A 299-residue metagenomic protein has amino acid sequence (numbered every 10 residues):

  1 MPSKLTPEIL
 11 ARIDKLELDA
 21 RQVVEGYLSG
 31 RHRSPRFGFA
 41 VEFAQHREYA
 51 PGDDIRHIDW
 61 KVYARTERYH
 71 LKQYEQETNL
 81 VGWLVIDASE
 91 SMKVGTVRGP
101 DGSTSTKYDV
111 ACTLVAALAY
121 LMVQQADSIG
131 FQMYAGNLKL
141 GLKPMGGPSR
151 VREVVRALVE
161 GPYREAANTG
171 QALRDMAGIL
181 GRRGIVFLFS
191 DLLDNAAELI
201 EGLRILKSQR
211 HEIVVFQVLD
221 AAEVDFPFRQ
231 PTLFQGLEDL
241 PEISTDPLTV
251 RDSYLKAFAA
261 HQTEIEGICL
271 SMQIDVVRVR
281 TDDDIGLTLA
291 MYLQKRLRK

Functional and structural regions predicted by a protein language model:
M1-G146, I185-F189, N195-A197, E201-I205 (+2 more regions): An amphipathic, basic-hydrophobic helix/alpha-beta surface used to engage anionic, phosphate-rich ligands or surfaces
M1-P35, V41, Q45, D54 (+2 more regions): Von Willebrand factor type A / integrin I
L80, K143-R150, R164, A257: A generic short alpha-helical patch detector that favors 3-5-residue windows in or near N-terminal regions
G95-S103, E160, T245, T249: Short coil/turn segments at secondary-structure junctions
D109, Y163-G170, L193, K256-A259: Conserved phosphate-coordination/catalytic loops
T113-A117, A167-R174, A197, T263 (+1 more regions): Short, contiguous clusters of charged residues that form electrostatic/catalytic patches at enzyme active sites, used
L140-R156, Q294-K295: Short, electropositive alpha-helical surface patch
R150-F187, A196-E198, D220, V224: Von Willebrand factor
